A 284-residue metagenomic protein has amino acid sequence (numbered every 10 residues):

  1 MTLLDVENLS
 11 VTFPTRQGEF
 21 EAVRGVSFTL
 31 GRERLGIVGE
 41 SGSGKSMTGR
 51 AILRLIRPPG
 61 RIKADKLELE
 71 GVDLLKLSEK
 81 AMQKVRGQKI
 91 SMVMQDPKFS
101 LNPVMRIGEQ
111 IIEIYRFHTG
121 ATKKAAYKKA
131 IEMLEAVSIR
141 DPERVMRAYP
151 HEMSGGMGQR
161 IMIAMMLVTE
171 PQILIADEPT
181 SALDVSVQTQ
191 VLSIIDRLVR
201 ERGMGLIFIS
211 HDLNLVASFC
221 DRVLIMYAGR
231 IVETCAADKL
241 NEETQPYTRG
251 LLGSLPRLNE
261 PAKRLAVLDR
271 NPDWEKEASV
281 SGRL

Functional and structural regions predicted by a protein language model:
R34, R140-R144, C235-L284: Short catalytic/signature loops enriched in Gly
R61-D73: Conserved ABC transporter NBD signature motif
D73, A125-R144, L252-G253: Conserved ABC ATPase "signature" region
I111, I163, L174, V191-I194: Hydrophobic anchor residue at the start of the ABC signature
V168-Q172: A short, proline-enriched helix->beta-strand linker immediately N-terminal to the Walker B motif in ABC-type P-loop
V216-S218: A short, surface-exposed alpha-helical micro-motif characterized by mixed small hydrophobic and charged/polar residues
